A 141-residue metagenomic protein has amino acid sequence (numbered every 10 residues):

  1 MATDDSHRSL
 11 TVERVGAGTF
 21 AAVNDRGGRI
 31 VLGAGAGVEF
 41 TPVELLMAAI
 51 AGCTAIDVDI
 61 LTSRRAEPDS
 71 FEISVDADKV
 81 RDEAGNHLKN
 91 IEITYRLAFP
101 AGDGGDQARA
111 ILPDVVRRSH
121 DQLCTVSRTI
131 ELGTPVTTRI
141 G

Functional and structural regions predicted by a protein language model:
M1-A48, V58-G141: Extended beta-strand/beta-hairpin segments
